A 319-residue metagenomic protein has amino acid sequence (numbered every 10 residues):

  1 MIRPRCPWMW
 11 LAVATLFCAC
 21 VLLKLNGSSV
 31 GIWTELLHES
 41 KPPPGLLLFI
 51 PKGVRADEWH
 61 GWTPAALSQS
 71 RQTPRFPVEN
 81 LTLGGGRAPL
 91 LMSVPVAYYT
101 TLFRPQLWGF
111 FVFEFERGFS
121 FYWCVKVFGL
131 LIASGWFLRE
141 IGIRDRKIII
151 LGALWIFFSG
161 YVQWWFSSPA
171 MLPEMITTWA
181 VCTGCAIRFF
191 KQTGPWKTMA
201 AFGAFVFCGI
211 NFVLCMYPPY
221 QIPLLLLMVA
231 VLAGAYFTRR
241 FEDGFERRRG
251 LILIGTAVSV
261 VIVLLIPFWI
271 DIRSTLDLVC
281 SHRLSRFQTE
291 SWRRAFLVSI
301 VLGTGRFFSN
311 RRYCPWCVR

Functional and structural regions predicted by a protein language model:
M1-V30, L37: Start-transfer (signal-anchor) and selected internal transmembrane alpha helices of multi-pass inner/ER membrane
I2-T15, P218-Y220, E246-V260: Alpha-helical transmembrane segments and their helix-start/interface "positive-inside/aromatic belt" motifs in integral
L22-E39, F268-S281: Helix-to-loop transition at the C-terminal end of transmembrane segments
I32-T177, R311, P315-C317: Active-site lumenal/periplasmic loops and adjacent helix-entry segments of GT-C-fold, multi-pass membrane
L91-Y98, C124, F202, D271 (+2 more regions): Short gly/ser-rich anion-binding loops that grip negatively charged ligand groups
L131-E140, D145-F241, I252-D271: Membrane-embedded helix bundles of polyisoprenyl
L225-V229, E246-V261, L276-W292, C317: Membrane-embedded and interfacial regions of multi-pass energy-transducing membrane proteins
L265-R319: Periplasmic/ER-lumenal interhelical loops and adjacent helix-loop junctions in multi-pass membrane proteins
